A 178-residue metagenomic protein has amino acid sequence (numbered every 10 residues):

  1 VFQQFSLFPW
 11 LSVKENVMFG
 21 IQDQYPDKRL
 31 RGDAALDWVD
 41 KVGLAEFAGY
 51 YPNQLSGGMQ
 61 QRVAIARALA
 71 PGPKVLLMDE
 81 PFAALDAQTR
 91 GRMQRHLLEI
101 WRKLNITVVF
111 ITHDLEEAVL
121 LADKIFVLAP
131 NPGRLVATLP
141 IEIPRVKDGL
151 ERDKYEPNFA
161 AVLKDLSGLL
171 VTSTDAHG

Functional and structural regions predicted by a protein language model:
F2, K14-Q22, G32, P140: Short helical segment in ABC ATPase nucleotide-binding domains corresponding to the A-loop/adjacent helical element
Q3-F8, D114: Catalytic "switch" loops of ABC-type ATPases
M18, R29-F47, E99: Conserved ABC ATPase "signature" region
Y50-N53, P71: Conserved signature/switch motifs of ABC ATPase nucleotide-binding domains
I65: Hydrophobic anchor residue at the start of the ABC signature
L76-D79: Catalytic Walker B motif of ABC-type/P-loop ATPase nucleotide-binding domains
R90-L104: Helical segment within the ABC ATPase nucleotide-binding domain
N105-I111: Conserved H-loop
